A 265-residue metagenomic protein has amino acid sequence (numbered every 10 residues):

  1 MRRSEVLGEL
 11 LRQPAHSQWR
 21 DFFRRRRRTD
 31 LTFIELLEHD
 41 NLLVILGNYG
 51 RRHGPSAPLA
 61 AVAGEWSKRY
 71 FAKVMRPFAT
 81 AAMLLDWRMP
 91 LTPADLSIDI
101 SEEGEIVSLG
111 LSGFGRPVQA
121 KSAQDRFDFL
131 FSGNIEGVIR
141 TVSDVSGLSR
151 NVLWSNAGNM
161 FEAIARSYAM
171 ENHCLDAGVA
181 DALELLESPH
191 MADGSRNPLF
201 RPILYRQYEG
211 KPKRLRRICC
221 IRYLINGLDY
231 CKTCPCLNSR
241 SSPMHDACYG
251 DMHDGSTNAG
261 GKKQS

Functional and structural regions predicted by a protein language model:
M1-E65: Generic N-terminal leader/targeting and pre-domain segments
G8-H16, R26, T80-A82, A182-L183 (+1 more regions): Generic hydrophobic, helix-prone segments enriched in Leu/Val/Ile
R20, L31, W66-K73, R214 (+1 more regions): N-terminal, helix-rich and Lys/Arg-enriched segments in bacterial and organellar proteins
T29-T32, T80, T92, T141 (+2 more regions): Residue-identity detector for threonine
D40-G210: Hydrophobic, aromatic-lined core segments that form the binding pocket/scaffold for planar heteroaromatic ligands
R166-S265: Accessory, usually C-terminal, subdomains that scaffold auxiliary metal cofactors
